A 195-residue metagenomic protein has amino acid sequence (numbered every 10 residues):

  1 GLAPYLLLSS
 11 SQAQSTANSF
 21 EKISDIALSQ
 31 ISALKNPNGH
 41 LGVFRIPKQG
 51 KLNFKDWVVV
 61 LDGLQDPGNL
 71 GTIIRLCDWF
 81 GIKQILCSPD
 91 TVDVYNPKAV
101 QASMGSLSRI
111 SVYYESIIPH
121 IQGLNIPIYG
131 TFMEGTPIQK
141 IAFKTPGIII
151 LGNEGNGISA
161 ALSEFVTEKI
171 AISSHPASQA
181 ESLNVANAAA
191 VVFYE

Functional and structural regions predicted by a protein language model:
G1-D66: Arg/Lys-rich RNA-binding interfaces used to dock onto structured RNA substrates
G1-L2, K51-G135: RNA substrate-binding interface of SAM-dependent RNA methyltransferases
L8-Q14, P47, S116-I117, M133-G135 (+1 more regions): Short, polar loop motifs at secondary-structure junctions
Q12, D25-L28, D90-V92, I117 (+2 more regions): Short, acidic/turn-prone active-site loops that include or flank metal/cofactor- and phosphate-binding residues
A17-I26, D56, I126-I128, K144-I148 (+1 more regions): Active-site regions of enzymes building and remodeling cell-envelope glycoconjugates
L76-F80, T91-S108, A160-E195: Structured adenosyl-cofactor binding patch, chiefly the S-adenosyl-L-methionine
Y129-A180: Active-site/ligand-binding-proximal alpha/beta "capping" segment
